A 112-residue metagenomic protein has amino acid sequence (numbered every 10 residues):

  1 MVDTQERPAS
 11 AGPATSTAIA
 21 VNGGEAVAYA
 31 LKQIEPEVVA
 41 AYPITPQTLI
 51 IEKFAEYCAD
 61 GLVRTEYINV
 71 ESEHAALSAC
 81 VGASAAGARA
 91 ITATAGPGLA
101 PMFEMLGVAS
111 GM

Functional and structural regions predicted by a protein language model:
M1-M112: Thiamine diphosphate
